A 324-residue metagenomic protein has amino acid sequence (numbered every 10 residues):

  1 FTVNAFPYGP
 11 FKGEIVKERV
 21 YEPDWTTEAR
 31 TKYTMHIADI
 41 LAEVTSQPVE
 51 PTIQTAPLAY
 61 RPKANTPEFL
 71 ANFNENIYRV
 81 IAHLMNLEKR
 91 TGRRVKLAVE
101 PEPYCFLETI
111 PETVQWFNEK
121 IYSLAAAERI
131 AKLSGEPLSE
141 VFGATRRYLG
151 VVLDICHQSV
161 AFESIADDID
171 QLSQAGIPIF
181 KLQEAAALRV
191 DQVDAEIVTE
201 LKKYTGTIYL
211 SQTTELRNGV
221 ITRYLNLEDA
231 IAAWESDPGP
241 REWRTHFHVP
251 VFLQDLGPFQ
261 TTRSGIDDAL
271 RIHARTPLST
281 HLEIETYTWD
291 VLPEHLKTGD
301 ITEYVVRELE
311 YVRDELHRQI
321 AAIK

Functional and structural regions predicted by a protein language model:
F1, E14-G150: Active-site acidic/histidine proton-transfer and metal-coordination neighborhood in alpha/beta enzyme cores
F1, M35-Q47, A166-P178, D267-P277: Short amphipathic alpha-helices and their capping/turn segments at secondary-structure boundaries
P7-V16, Q54-A56, R61-K63, S159-F162 (+3 more regions): Flexible glycine/acidic-rich beta-alpha junction loops that bind and position SAM and/or redox cofactors in anaerobic
E28-I37, L210-Y224, Y311-Q319: Extended, charge-rich low-complexity interaction segments
L70-H83, V114-L124, I165-D168, T262-A269 (+1 more regions): Well-ordered, non-membrane alpha-helical segments in soluble/globular domains
H83-W234, P238-P240, V249: Acidic/histidine-rich catalytic cores of soluble enzymes
T222-A321: Flexible, acidic glycine-rich loops studded with aromatic residues
